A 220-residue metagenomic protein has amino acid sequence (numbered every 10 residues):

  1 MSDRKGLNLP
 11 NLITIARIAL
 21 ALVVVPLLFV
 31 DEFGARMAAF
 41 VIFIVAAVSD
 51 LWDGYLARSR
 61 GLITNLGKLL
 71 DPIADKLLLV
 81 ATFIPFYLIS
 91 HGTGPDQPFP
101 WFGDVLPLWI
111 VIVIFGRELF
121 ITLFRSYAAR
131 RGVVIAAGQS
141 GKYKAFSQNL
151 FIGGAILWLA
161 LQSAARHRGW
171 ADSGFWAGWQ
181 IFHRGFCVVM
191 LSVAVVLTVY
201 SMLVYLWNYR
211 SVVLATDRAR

Functional and structural regions predicted by a protein language model:
M1-P10, I18-A21, F40-F43, A47 (+2 more regions): C-terminal membrane-associated helical module and adjoining short loops/tails
A16-A21, A74-F86, L119-T122, K144-I156: Core segments of transmembrane alpha-helices that mediate helix-helix packing or line hydrophobic substrate/ligand
L20-L66, A81-S90, P100-F115, F182-V196: Membrane-embedded alpha-helical segments that form the functional core of polytopic membrane enzymes, especially those
L28-E32, I89-G92, A129, W158-S163: Short helix-capping/hinge motifs at transmembrane helix termini and TM-loop junctions
H91-W101, W170-A171: Membrane-interface interhelical connector segments
F115-R117, T122-G132: Membrane-proximal helix-loop-helix units in multi-pass membrane proteins
